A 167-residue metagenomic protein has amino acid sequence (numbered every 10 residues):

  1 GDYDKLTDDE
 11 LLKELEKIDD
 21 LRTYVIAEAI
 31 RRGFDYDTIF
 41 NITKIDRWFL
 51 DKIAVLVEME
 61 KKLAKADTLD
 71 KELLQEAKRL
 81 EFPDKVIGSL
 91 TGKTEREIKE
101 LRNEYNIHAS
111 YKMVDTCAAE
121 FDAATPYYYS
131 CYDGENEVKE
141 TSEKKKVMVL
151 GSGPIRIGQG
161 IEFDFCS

Functional and structural regions predicted by a protein language model:
G1-S167: ATP-dependent carboxylate/acyl-activation modules
